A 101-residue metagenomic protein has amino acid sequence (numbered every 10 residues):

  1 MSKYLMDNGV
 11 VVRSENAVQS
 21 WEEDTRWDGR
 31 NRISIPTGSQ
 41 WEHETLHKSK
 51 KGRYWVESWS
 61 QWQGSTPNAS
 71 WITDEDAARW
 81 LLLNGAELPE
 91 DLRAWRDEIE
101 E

Functional and structural regions predicted by a protein language model:
M1-E101: Secondary-structure transition motif
